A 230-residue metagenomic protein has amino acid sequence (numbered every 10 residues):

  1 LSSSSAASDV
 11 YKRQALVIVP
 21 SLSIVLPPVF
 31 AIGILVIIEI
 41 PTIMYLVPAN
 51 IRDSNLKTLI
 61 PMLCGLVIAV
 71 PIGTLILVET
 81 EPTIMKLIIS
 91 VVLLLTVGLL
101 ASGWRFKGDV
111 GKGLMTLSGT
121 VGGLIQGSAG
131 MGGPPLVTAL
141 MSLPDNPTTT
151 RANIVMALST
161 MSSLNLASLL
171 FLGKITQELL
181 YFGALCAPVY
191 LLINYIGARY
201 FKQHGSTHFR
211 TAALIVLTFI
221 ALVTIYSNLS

Functional and structural regions predicted by a protein language model:
L1-A7, Y11: Single conserved hydrophobic/aromatic residue that forms the stacking wall/gate of nucleotide- or nucleobase-binding
D9, R13-S21, G130-S142: Re-entrant/interfacial helical elements at transmembrane boundaries that shape and gate the permeation pathway
P20-V29, G65-I72, T96, L117-S128 (+3 more regions): Small-residue-rich segments of transmembrane alpha-helices in multi-pass membrane proteins, especially helix faces
S23-I40, T83-V92, T120-A129, L179-V189: Structural signature of hydrophobic alpha-helical transmembrane segments
V29, K57, T83-K86, G113 (+2 more regions): Residues that define the loop-to-transmembrane-helix transition and helix capping in multi-pass membrane transporters
V29-V36, P144-M156: Membrane-interface alpha-helices at helix entry/exit sites of multi-pass transporters
I34-P82, S163-T207, I215: Selective hydrophobic functional segments
I43-D53, T74, I88-G113, A198-R199 (+1 more regions): Transmembrane helix exit motif
